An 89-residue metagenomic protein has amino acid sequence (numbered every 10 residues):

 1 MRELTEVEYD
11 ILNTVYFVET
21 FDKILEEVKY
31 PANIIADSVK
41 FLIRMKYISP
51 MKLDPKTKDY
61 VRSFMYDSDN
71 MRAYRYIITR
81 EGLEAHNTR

Functional and structural regions predicted by a protein language model:
M1-R2, M45, P55-T57, F64-D69: N-terminal leader segment of winged-helix/HTH proteins
M1-Y30, D37-K40: Short amphipathic alpha-helical interface segments
E8, L12, Y47-K52, E84-T88: Low-complexity, flexible helical/coil segments
K23, K56, E84-H86: Residues in flexible loops and secondary-structure boundaries
K29-M45, S49-K56, A73: Short amphipathic alpha-helical interaction segments
V61-R89: Short, amphipathic alpha-helical interaction segments positioned at domain boundaries
